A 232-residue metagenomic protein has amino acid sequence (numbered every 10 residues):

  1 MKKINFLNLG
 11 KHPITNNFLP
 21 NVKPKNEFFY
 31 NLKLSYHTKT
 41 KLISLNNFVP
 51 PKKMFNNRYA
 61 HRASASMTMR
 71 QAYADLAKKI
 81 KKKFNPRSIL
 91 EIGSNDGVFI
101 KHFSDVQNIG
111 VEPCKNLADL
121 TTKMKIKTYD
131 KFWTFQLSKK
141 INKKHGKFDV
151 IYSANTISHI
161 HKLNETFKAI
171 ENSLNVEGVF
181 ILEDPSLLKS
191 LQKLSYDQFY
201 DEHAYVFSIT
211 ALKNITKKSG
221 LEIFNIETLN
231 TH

Functional and structural regions predicted by a protein language model:
M1-M67, E227-T228: N-terminal juxtadomain amphipathic helix that follows a signal peptide/anchor or precedes a small N-terminal auxiliary
N85-N95: Conserved class I S-adenosyl-L-methionine
D96-V106: Conserved SAM-binding loop of SAM-dependent methyltransferases across substrates and taxa, primarily the Class I
Q107-E112: Conserved SAM-binding motif I beta-strand of class I
M124-K140: Conserved SAM-binding strand-loop segment of SAM-dependent methyltransferases
Y152: A conserved beta-strand element that flanks and buttresses the S-adenosyl-L-methionine
N164-I181: A short glycine-rich, Lys/Arg-flanked "PGG" loop and its adjoining helix->strand segment in the class I
L182-Y205, I209-T210: Short, glycine-/aromatic-enriched active-site segment of Class I SAM-dependent methyltransferases
